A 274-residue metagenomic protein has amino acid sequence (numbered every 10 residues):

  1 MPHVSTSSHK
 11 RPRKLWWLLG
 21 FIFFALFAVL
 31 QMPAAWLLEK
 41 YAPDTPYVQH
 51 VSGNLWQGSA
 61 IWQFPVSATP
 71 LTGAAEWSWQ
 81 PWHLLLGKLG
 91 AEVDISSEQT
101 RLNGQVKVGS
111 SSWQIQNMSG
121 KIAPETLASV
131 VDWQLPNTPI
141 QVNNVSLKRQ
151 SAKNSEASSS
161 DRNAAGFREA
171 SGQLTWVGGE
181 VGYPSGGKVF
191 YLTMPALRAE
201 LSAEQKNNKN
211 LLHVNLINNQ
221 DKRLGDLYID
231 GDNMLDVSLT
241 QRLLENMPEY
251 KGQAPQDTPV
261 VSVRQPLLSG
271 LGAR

Functional and structural regions predicted by a protein language model:
M1-P12: N-terminal Lys/Arg-rich, disordered targeting/topogenic segments
K10-P33: Hydrophobic membrane-insertion alpha-helices, especially the h-region of bacterial N-terminal signal peptides
P33-G53: Alpha-helical transmembrane signal-anchor/signal-peptide segments
P46-W133, T138-V145: N-terminal beta-strand/beta-hairpin edge segment
A75-L84, F167, S171-L211, E249-A273: Beta-propeller and related beta-repeat scaffolds in trafficking/envelope systems
L89-V93, S112-G120, G172-T175, L212-L216 (+1 more regions): Short, hydrophobic/proline-enriched secondary-structure or compact coil segments at domain edges
L102-R198: Non-cytosolic head/periplasmic domains of membrane-anchored proteins
H213-R274: Extracytoplasmic/luminal low-complexity segments enriched in Pro/Gly and acidic/polar residues that act as flexible
